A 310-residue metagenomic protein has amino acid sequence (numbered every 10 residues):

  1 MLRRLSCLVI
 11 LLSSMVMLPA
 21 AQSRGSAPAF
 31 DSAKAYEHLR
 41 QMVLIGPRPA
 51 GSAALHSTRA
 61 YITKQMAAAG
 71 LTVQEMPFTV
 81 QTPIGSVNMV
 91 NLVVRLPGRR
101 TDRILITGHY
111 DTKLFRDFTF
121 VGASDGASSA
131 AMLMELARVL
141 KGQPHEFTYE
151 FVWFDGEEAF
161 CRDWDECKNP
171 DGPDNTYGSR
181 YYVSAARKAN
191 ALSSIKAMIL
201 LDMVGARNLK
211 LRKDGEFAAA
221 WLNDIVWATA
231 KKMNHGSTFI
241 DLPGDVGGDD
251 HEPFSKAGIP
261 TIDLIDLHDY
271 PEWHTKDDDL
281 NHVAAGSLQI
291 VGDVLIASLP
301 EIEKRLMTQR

Functional and structural regions predicted by a protein language model:
S6-M17: Bacterial N-terminal signal peptides
R24-A29, V43-H56, V80-P83, R116-A127 (+5 more regions): Second-shell loop/turn segments in exported
S26, E37-R99: A non-catalytic alpha/beta surface segment that caps or lines the substrate-entry region of metallo-dependent hydrolase
D31-Q41, A54, T58, I62-Q65 (+7 more regions): Stable alpha-helical elements in mature extracytoplasmic
L39, V43-A50, M66-V73, L96 (+9 more regions): Sec/Tat-exported extracytoplasmic proteins
M42, M76-F78, L96-G98, T107-D111 (+5 more regions): Active-site-proximal beta-strand/loop segments in catalytic clefts of secreted hydrolases
T79, A197, V204-R310: Active-site-adjacent substrate-binding region of metalloamidase/peptidase-like peptide-processing proteins
D117-I225, V246: Acidic/histidine-rich catalytic neighborhood of metal-dependent amide-processing enzymes
